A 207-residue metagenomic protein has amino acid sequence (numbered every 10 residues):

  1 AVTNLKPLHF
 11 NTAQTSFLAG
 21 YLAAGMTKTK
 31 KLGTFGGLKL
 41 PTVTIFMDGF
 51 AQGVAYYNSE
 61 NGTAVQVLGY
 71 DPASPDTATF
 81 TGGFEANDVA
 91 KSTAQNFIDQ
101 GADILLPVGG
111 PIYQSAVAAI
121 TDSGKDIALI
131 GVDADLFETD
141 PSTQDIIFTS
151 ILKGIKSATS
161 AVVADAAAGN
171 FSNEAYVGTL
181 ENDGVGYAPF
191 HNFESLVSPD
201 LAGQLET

Functional and structural regions predicted by a protein language model:
A1-T207: A residue-level marker of the well-folded mature domains of exported/periplasmic proteins
